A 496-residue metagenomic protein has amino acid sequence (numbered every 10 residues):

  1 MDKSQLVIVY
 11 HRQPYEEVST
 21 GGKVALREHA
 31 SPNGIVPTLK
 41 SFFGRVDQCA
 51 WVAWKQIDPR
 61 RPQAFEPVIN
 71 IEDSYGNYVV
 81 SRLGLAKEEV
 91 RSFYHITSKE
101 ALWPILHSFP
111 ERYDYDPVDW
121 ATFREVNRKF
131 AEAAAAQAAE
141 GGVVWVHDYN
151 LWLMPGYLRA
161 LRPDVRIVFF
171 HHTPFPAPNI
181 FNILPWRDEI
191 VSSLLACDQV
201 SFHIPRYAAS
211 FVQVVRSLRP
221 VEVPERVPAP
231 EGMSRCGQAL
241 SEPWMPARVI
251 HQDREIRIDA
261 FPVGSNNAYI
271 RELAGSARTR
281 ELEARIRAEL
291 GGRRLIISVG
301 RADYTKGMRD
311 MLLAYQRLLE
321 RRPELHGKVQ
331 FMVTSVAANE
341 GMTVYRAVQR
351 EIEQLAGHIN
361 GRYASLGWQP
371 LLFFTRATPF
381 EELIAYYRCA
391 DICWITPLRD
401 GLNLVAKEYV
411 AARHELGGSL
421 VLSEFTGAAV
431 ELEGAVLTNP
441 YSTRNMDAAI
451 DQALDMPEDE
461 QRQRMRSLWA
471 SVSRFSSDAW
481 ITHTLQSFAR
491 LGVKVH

Functional and structural regions predicted by a protein language model:
M1-H496: Catalytic cores of carbohydrate-active enzymes across secretory and cytosolic contexts
